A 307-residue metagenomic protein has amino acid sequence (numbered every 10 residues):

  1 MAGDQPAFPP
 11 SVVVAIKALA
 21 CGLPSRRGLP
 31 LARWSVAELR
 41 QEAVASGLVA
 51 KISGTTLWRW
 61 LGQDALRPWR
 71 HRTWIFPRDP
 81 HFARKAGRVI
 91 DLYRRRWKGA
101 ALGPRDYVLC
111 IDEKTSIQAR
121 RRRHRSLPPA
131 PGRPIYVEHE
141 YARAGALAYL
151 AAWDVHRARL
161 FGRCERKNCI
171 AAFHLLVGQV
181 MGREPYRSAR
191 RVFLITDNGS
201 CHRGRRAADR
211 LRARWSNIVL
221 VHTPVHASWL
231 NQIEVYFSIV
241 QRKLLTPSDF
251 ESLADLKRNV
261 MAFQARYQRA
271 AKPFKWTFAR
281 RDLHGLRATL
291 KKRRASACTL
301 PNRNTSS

Functional and structural regions predicted by a protein language model:
M1-A7, L57-L102, R121-P131: Basic, flexible linker segments flanking DNA-binding modules in nucleic acid-interacting mobile-element proteins
M1-I52, R96, L102: A short, amphipathic alpha-helix used for macromolecular contacts
A86-G178, R287-R294: Extended, low-complexity cationic-aromatic segments
R121, D255-S307: C-terminal domain-tail junction helix/linker
I135-A142, R212-Q232, S248-F250: RNase H-like polynucleotidyl transferase catalytic core
L160, I233-D255, R266-Q268: Active-site proximal helix-loop segment of RNase H-like, two-metal nucleases, encompassing DDE(D)
A171-F193: Short, basic/hydrophobic alpha-helical segments
A189-H202, H226: Acidic/histidine-rich, metal-coordinating catalytic segments
